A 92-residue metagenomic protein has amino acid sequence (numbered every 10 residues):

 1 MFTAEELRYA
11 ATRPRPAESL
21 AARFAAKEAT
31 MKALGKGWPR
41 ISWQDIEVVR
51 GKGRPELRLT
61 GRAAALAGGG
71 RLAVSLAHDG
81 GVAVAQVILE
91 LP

Functional and structural regions predicted by a protein language model:
M1-P92: Core catalytic alpha/beta fold that binds nucleotide/phospho-ligands
